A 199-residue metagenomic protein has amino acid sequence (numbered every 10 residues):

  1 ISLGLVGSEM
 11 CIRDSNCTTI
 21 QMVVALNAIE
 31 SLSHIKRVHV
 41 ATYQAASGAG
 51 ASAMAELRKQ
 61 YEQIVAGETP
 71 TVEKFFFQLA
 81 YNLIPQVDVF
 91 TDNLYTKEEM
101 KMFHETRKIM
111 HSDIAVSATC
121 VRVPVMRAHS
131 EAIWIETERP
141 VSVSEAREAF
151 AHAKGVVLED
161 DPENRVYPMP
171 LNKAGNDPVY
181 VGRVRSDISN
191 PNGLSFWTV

Functional and structural regions predicted by a protein language model:
I1-V6, I12: Single conserved hydrophobic/aromatic residue that forms the stacking wall/gate of nucleotide- or nucleobase-binding
G7-E9, S33-V38, I114, N176 (+1 more regions): Short coil/turn connectors at secondary-structure junctions
M10-C11, I29: Flexible low-complexity scaffold tracts in large eukaryotic assembly proteins
C11, C17, Q21: Functionally engaged cysteine thiol sites
R13-S15, A41, V199: Short beta-strand segments
I20-A149: Active-site-lining helix/loop region of Rossmann-like oxidoreductase modules
V116-V199: C-terminal active-site/capping subdomain that shapes the small-molecule cofactor and substrate pocket of enzyme
